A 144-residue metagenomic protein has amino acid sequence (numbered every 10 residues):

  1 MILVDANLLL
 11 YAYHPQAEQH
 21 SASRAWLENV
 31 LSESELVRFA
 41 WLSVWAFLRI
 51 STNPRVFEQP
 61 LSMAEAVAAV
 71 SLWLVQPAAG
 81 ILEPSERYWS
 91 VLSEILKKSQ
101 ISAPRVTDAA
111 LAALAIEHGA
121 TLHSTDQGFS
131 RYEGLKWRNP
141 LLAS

Functional and structural regions predicted by a protein language model:
M1, A112-S144: Acidic, PIN/NYN-like endoribonuclease modules and their adjacent C-terminal/linker elements
M1-L3, N7-F39, P54-A68, H118 (+1 more regions): Short, well-structured N-terminal submotif of metal-dependent ribonuclease cores
D5, A40, P104-R105, D126 (+1 more regions): Histidine- and aromatic-rich ligand-binding microenvironments
E33-S34, Q76-P77, E117-H118, Y132: Structured helix-beta-strand junction loops
F39-W45, V106, A110: Aromatic- and histidine-enriched alpha-helix N-cap/loop-to-helix transition segments that scaffold the rims
P60, A78-H123: Active-site neighborhoods of divalent-metal-dependent phosphate/nucleic-acid chemistry enzymes
W73: Ligand-binding beta-strand-loop-alpha-helix segment within the catalytic cores of soluble metabolic enzymes
